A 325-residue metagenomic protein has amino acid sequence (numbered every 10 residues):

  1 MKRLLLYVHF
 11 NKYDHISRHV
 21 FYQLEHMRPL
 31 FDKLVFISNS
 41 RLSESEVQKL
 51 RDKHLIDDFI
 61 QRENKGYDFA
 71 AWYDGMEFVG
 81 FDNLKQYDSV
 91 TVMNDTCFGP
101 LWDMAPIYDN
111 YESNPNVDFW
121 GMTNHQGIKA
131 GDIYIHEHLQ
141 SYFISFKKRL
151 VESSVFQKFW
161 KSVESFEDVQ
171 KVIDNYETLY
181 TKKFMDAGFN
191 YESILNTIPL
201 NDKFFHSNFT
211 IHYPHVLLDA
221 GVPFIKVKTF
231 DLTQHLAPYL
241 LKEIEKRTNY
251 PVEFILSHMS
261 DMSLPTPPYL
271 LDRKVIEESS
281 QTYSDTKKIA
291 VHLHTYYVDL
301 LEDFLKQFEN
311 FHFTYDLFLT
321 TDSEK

Functional and structural regions predicted by a protein language model:
M1-K325: ER/Golgi luminal nucleotide-sugar-dependent glycosyltransferases, focusing on the catalytic module
